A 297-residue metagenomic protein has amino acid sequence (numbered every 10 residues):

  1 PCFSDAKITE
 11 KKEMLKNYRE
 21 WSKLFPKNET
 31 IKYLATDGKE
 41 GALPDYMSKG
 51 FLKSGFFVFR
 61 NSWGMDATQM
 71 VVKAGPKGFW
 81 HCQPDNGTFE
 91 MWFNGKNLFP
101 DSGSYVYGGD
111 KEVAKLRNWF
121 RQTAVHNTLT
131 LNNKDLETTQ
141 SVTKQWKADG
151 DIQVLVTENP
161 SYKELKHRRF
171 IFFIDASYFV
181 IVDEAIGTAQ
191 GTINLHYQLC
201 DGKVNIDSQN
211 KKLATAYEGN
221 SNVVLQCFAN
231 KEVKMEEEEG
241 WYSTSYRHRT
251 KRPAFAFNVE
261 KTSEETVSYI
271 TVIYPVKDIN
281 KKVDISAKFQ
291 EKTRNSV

Functional and structural regions predicted by a protein language model:
P1-L98, T262-E264, S268, V297: Carbohydrate-active enzyme catalytic cores, enriched for enzymes that act on polyanionic acidic polysaccharides
S4-E13, Y18-K23, G109-V297: CBM-like, beta-strand-rich accessory domains located in the C-terminal region of large, secreted polysaccharide-active
D66, F79, Y107, L136-T138: Short, acidic Gly/Pro/Ser/Thr-rich loop/turn segments
T88, Y107-G109: Glycine-rich, phosphate-binding/catalytic loops in enzymes
F99-S104: Catalytic Cys-His active-site segments of thiol-dependent hydrolases/isopeptidases
